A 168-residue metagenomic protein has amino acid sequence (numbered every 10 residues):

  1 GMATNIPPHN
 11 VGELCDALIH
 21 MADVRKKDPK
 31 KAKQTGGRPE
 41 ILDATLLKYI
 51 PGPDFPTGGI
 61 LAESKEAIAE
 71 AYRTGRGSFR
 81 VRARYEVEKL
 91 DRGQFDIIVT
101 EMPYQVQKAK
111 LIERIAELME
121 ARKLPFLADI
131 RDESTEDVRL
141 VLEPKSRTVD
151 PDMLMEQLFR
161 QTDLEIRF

Functional and structural regions predicted by a protein language model:
M2-F168: Intrinsically disordered, low-complexity regulatory segments
